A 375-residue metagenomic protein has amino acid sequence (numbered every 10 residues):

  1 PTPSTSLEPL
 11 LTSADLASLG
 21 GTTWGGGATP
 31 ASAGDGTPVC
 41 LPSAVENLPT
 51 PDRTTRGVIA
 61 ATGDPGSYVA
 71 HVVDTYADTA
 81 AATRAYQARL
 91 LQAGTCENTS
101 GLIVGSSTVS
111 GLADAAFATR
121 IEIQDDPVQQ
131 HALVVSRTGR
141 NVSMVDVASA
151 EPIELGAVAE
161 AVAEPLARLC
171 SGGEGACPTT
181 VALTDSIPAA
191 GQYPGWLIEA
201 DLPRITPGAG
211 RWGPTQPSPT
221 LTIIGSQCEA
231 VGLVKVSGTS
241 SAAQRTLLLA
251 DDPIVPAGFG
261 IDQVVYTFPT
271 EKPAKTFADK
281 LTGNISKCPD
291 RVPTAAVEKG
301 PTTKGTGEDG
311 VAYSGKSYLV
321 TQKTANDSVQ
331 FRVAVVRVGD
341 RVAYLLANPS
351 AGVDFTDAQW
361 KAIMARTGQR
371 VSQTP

Functional and structural regions predicted by a protein language model:
P1-G57, G173-D252, R291-V292: N-terminal "mature-domain start" segment
G20-T23, A80, R89-E97, P165-G173 (+6 more regions): Sec/Tat-exported extracytoplasmic proteins
P30-G36, A88-A132, I285-F331: Short Gly/Thr-rich strand-loop-strand
T55-Q87, A242-A278: A short acidic-to-branched-hydrophobic micro-motif
A70-V72, R140-S149, D262-V264, D340-P349: Short, well-ordered beta-strand elements
G105-G175: Extended, hydrophobic interaction surfaces within ordered domains
A148-A189, N348-P375: Surface-exposed amphipathic alpha-helical segments
P217-I261, P293-R332, V338-G339, Y344-P375: Hydrophilic extracytoplasmic domains
